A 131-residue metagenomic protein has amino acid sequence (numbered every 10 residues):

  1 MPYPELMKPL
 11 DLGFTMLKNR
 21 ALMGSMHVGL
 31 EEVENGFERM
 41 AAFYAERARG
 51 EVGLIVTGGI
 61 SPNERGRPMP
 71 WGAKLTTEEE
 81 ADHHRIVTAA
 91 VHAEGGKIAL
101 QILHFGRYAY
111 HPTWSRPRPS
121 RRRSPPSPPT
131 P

Functional and structural regions predicted by a protein language model:
M1-F105, P112: N-terminal capping/small domains of soluble enzymes
H92, L103-P131: Non-globular sequence segments
